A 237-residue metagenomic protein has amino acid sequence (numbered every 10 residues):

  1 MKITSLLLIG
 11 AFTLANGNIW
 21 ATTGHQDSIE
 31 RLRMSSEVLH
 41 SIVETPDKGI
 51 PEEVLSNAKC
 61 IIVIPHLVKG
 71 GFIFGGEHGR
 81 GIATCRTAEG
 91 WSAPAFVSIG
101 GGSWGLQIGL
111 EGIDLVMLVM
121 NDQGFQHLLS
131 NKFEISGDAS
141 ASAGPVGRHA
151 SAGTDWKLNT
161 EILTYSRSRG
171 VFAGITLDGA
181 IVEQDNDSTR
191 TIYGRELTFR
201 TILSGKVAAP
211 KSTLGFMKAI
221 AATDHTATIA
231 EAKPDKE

Functional and structural regions predicted by a protein language model:
M1-L7: Bacterial N-terminal signal peptides that target proteins for export
L7-A15: Bacterial N-terminal signal peptides
N16-T22: Sec/Tat signal peptide C-region and signal peptidase I cleavage site
T22-E237: Small-residue-enriched, tightly packed secondary-structure blocks
